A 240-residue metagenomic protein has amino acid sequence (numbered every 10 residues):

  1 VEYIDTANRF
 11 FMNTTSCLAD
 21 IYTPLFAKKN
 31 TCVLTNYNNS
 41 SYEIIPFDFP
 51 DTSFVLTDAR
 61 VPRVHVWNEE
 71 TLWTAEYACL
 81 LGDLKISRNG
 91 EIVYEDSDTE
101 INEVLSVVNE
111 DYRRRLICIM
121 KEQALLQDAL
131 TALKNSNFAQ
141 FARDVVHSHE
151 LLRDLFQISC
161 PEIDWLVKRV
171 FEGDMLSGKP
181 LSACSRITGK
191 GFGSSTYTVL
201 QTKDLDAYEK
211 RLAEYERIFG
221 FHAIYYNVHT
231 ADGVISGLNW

Functional and structural regions predicted by a protein language model:
V1-N13, L18-Y22: Glycine-rich, mobile lid/loop segments that gate access to catalytic sites or pores
A7-R9, G191, A231-V234: Short, internal active-site loops enriched in acidic
T15-P24, S185-S195: Conserved phosphate/anionic-ligand binding catalytic regions in large, soluble enzymes, centered on
P24-R186, T198-W240: C-terminal nucleotide
